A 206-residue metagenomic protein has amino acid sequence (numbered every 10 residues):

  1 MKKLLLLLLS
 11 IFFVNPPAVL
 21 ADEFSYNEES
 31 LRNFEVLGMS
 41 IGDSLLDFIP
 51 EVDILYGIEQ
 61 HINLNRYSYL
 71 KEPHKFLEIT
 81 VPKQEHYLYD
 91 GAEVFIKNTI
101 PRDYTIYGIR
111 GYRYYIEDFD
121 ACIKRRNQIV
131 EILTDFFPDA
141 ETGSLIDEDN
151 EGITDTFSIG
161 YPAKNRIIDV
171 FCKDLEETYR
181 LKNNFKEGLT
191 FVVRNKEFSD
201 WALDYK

Functional and structural regions predicted by a protein language model:
L4-N15: Sec-dependent N-terminal signal peptides
V14-N15, T80, G160: Selective for proline/serine-rich intrinsically disordered segments in cytosolic/nuclear regulatory regions
A21-H74, D103, G108-K206: Non-cytosolic coordination micro-motifs
L77-T105: Compositionally biased P/S/T/G-rich terminal and signal peptide-adjacent segments that lie outside catalytic cores
